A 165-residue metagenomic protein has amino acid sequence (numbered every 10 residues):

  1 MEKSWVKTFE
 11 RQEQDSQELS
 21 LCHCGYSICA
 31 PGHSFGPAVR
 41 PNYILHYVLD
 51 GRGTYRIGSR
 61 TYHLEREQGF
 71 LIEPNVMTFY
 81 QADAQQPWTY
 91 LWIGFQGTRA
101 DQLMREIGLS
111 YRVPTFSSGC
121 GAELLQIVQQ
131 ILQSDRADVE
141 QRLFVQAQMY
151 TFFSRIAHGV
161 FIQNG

Functional and structural regions predicted by a protein language model:
M1-E65, V76, D101, I107-P114: Generic protein-terminus/edge-of-domain signal
I57, A84, D135-D138: Flexible interhelical turns and helix-capping residues at alpha-helix boundaries within structured domains
T61, N75-R99: Ligand-binding loop in jelly-roll beta-barrel domains
D83, E106-I107, G159: Residue-level signal for well-ordered alpha-helical positions
W88-S110, T115-V128: A generic structured-segment signal
Q96-T98, S118-G165: An amphipathic alpha-helical interaction segment
